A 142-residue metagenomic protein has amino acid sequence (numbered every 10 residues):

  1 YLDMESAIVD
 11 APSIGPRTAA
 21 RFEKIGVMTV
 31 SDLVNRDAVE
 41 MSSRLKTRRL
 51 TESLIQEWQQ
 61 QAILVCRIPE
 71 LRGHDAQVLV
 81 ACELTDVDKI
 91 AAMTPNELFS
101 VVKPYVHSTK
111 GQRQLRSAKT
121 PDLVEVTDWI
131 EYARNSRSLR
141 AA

Functional and structural regions predicted by a protein language model:
Y1-A142: C-terminal extensions
